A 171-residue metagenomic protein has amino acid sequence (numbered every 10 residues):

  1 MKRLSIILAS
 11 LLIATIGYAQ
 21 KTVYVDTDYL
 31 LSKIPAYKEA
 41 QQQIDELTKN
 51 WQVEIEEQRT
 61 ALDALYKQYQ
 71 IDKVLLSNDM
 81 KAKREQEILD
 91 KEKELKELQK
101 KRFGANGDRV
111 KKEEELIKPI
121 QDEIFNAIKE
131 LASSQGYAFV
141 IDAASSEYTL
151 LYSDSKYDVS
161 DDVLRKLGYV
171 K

Functional and structural regions predicted by a protein language model:
M1-L4, Q20: Positively charged n-region of N-terminal signal peptides that target proteins for export
S5-L12: Sec-dependent signal peptide hydrophobic core
I13-A14, Y37: Single-residue recognition of alpha-helix boundary sites
T15-A19: Sec/Tat signal peptide C-region and signal peptidase I cleavage site
Q20-K171: Amphipathic, charged alpha-helical segments and their helix-to-coil junctions in extracytoplasmic/peripheral assemblies
